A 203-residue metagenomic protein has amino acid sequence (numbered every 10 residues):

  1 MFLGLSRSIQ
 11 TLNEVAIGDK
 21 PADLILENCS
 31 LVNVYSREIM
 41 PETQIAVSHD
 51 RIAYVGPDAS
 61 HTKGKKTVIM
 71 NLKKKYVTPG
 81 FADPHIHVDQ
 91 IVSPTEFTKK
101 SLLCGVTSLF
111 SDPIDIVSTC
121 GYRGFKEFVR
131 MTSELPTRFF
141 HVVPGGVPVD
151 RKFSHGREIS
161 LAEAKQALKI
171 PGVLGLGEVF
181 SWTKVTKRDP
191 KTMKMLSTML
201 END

Functional and structural regions predicted by a protein language model:
F2-I25, S30-T78: Histidine-rich, glycine-flanked metal-binding segment
F2-V15, K20-P21, T98-D203: Divalent-metal coordination cores built from histidine and acidic residues
L26, V68-M70, A82, F140 (+1 more regions): Hydrophobic/aromatic beta-strand patches that form the interior of the parallel beta-sheet core in alpha/beta enzyme
V34, P79, D89-I91, S111 (+2 more regions): Conserved protein kinase catalytic core
Q44-A46, A82, T107-S108: A fold-wide structural signal in alpha/beta-hydrolase
D58, Y76-T78, S93, L196-M199: N-terminal catalytic scaffold of extracellular/periplasmic and nuclease hydrolases that process anionic headgroups
K75-F97: Di-metal (Zn2+ and/or Mg2+/Mn2+) metal-binding site signature of metallo-dependent hydrolases with the MBL/beta-CASP
